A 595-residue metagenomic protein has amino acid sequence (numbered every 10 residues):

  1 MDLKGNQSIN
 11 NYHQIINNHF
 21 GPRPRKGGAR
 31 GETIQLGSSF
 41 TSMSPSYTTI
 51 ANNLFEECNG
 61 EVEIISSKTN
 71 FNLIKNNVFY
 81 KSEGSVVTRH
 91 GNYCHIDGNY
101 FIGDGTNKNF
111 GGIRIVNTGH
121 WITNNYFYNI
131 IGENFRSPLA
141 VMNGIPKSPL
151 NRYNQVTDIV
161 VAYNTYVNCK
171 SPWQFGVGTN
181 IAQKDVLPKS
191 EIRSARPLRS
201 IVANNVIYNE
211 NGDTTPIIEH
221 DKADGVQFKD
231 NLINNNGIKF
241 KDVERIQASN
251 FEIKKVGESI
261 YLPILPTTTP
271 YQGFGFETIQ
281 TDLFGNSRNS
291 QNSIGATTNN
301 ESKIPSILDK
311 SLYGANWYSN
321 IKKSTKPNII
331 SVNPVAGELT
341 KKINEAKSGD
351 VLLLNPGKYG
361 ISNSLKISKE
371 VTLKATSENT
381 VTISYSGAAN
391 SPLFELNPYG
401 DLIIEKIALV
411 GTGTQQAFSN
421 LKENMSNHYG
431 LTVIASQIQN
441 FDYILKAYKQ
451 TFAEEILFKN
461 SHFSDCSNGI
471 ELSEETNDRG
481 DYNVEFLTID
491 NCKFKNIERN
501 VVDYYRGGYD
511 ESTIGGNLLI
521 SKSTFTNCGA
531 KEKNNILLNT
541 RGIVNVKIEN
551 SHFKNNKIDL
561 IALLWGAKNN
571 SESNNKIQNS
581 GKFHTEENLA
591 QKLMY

Functional and structural regions predicted by a protein language model:
M1-F251, N390-E395, L409-L431, Q437-I456 (+6 more regions): Glycine- and acidic/polar-rich repeat regions and solenoidal domains
S67, R89, I217-H220, L339-A346 (+4 more regions): Short, T/G/N/S-enriched strand-turn elements that build extracellular solenoid repeat scaffolds
N231-N234, Q291-A296, D350-L354, L373: Extracellular beta-strand repeat scaffolds in secreted/surface proteins
K254-V332, S573-Y595: Surface beta-loop-beta hairpin patches that serve as ligand-binding interfaces in beta-rich domains
F284, S324-I361: Acidic Gly/Asp/Thr-rich repetitive segments characteristic of extracellular carbohydrate-active and adhesion proteins
E301, G357-K358, S377-N379: Acidic glycine-/aspartate-rich tracts in secreted/extracellular proteins
S324-K326, N344-S348, K366-S368, L396-P398 (+2 more regions): Flexible, charged surface loops at secondary-structure boundaries
P334, E370-A417, Y595: Right-handed parallel beta-helix/beta-spiral solenoid domain characteristic of secreted/periplasmic
